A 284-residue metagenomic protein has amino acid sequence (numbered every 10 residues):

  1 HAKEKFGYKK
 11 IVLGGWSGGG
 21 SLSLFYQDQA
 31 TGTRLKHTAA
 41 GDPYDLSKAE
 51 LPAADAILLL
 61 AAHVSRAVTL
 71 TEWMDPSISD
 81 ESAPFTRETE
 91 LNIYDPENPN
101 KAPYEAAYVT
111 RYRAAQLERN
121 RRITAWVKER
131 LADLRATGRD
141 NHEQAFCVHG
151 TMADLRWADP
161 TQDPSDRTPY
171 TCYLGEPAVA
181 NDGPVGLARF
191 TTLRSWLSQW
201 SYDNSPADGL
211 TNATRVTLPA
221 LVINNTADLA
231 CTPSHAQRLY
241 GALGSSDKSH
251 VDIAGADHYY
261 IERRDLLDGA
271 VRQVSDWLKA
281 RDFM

Functional and structural regions predicted by a protein language model:
A2, Q273-M284: C-terminal alpha-helix
A2-S17, E97-A107: Gly/Ser-rich "nucleophile elbow"/oxyanion-hole loop immediately N-terminal to the catalytic nucleophile in hydrolases
E4, K10-S82: Primarily recognizes the serine-hydrolase "nucleophile elbow" in alpha/beta-hydrolase and SGNH/GDSL folds
T69, L229-H235: Conserved alpha/beta-hydrolase "acid-adjacent" motif
N92-T211: Alpha/beta-hydrolase
V216, V222-N224, D228: Short beta-strand/loop motif that positions the catalytic acidic residue of the alpha/beta-hydrolase fold
H250-A256: Short glycine-rich catalytic loops that host catalytic nucleophiles or stabilize transition states across multiple
A256-G269: Catalytic histidine-centered segment of alpha/beta-hydrolase-like enzymes
